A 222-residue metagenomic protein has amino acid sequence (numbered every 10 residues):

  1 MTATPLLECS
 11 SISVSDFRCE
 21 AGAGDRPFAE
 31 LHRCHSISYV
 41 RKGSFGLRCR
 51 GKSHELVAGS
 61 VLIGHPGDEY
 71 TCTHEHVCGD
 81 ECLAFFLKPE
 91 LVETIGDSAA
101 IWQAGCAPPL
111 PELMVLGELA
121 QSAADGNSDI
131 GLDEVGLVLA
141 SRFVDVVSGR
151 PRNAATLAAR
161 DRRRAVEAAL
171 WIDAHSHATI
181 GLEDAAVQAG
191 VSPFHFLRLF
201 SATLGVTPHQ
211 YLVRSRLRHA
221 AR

Functional and structural regions predicted by a protein language model:
T2-I101, S128: N-terminal regulatory/effector-sensing and dimerization cores that precede helix-turn-helix DNA-binding domains
A21-G22, S148-A155, T203-L204: Short, Lys/Arg-enriched N-terminal segment that forms or immediately precedes the first helix of a structured domain
T71-E75, V146-V147, S201-A202: Sigma70-family region 2
P89, G136, A165: Short amphipathic alpha-helical/adjacent loop interface patches that line ligand and macromolecule-binding sites
T94-A154, L170: Amphipathic alpha-helical segments enriched in hydrophobic/aromatic residues interleaved with Lys/Arg
A154-A158, T179: Short, surface-exposed loop/turn motifs that are enriched in glycine and acidic residues and include a nearby proline
E167-A174, A178-R218: Basic/polar phosphate-binding segments, predominantly the helix-turn-helix DNA-binding elements of transcriptional
